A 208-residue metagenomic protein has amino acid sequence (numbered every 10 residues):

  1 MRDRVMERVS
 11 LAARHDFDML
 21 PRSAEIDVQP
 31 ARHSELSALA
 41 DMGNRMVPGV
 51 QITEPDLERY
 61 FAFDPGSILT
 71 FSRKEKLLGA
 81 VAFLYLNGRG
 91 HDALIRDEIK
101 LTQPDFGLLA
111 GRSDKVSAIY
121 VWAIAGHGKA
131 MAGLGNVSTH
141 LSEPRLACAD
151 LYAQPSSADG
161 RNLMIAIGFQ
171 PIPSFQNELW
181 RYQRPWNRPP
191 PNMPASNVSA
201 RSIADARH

Functional and structural regions predicted by a protein language model:
M1-I26, R73, K115, P144-H208: Terminal substrate-recognition subdomain of acyl/acetyltransferases
L11-D56, F63-D64, I68-L77: Short amphipathic alpha-helix that is part of the acyltransferase structural core
P30-A31, L84, I124: Structured loops at beta-to-helix junctions and adjacent beta-edge loops in soluble globular domains
P55-E58, G66-L69, P104-R112: Short secondary-structure capping micro-motifs at structural edges
K76-Y85: Conserved beta-strand in the GNAT
L78-G79, G90, G160-L163: Short catalytic/ligand-binding loop motif for oxyanion handling, primarily in non-cytosolic enzymes, centered on
L84-R89, A93-D97: Short, His- and charge-rich active-site/binding loops that engage polyanionic ligands
L94-G168: Acyl-donor binding region in acyl/amide transferases
